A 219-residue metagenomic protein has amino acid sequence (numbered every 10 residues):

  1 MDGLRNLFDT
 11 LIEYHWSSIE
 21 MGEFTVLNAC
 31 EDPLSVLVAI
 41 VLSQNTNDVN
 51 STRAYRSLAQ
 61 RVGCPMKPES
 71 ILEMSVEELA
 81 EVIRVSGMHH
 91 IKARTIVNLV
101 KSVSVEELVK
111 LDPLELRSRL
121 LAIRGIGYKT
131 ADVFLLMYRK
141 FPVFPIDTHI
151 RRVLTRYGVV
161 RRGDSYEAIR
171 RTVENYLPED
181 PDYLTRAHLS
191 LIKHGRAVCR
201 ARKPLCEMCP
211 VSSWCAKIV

Functional and structural regions predicted by a protein language model:
M1-K110, E179-D182, S190-V219: N-terminal polyanion-binding entry modules of DNA glycosylases/AP lyases and select other DNA-binding proteins
A39-L42, I96, V100, D112-V159 (+1 more regions): Catalytic DNA-binding helix-loop module of base-excision-repair DNA glycosylases/AP lyases
I71-A80, L120, S165-L177: Short, well-structured alpha-helical segments that form the helix of a local strand-helix-strand
G87, L111, F141, D164: A short glycine-/small-residue-rich loop at the edge of a beta-strand within enzyme catalytic domains
I91, K129-A131, R162, C199: Short, electropositive, low-hydrophobicity segments enriched in small/polar residues
D147-H194: A broadly conserved sequence feature marking short terminus-proximal activation segments in nucleic acid-centric
